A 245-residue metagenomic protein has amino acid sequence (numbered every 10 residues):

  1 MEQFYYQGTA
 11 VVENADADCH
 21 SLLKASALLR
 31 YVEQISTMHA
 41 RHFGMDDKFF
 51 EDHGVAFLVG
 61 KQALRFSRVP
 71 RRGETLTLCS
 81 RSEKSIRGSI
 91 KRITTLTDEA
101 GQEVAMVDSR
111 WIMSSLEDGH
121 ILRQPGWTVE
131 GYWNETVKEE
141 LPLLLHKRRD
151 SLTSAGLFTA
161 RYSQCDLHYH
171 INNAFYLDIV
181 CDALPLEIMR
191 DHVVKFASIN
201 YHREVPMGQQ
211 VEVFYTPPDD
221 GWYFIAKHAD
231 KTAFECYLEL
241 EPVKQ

Functional and structural regions predicted by a protein language model:
M1-V59, M106-D108, S114-V193: Hot-dog-fold acyl-thioester-processing enzymes
Q3-Q7, A63-R148, V205-M207, T216-Q245: HotDog/MaoC-like acyl-thioester-processing domains
V11, A63, S198: Short aromatic/hydrophobic contact patches that present stacked aromatics for nucleic-acid/ligand binding
G60, T77, K195-A197: Short Pro/Gly-enriched beta-strand edge/turn motifs at strand-loop
F158-L238: Acidic/His-leaning functional-site neighborhoods
